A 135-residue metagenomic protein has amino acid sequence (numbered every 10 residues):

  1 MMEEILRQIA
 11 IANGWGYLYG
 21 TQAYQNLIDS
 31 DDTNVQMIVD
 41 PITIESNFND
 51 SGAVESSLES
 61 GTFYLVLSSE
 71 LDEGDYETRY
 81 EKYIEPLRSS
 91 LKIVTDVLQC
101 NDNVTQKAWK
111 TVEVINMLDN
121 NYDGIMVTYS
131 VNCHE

Functional and structural regions predicted by a protein language model:
M1-D29, I42-E135: Charged, amphipathic alpha-helical segments and their flanking helix caps
N34-V39: A short glycine-rich, His/Asp/Glu-containing loop-to-beta-strand
